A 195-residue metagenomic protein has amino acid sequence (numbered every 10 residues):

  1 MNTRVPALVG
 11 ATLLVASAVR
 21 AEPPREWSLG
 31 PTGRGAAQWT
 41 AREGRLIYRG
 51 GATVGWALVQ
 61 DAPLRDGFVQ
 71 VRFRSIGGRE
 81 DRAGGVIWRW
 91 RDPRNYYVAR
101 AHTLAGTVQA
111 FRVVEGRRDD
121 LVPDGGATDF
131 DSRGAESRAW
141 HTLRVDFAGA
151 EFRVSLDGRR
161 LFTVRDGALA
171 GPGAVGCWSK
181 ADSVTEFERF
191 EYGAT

Functional and structural regions predicted by a protein language model:
M1-L8: Bacterial N-terminal signal peptides that target proteins for export
A21-A36, E188: Extracellular carbohydrate-recognition regions
A37-G55: Short carbohydrate-recognition loop motifs
G51-G116: Secretory/extracellular carbohydrate-interaction modules and structurally similar beta-sandwich "look-alikes"
V69-V71, G134, R138-F147, F152-V154: Short tryptophan-centered beta-strand motifs in secreted/extracellular beta-sheet-rich domains of glycan-recognition
R117-T142: Short, aromatic/His-centered strand-loop micro-motif at the edge of beta-sheets
S155-A174: Short, solvent-exposed beta-strand-to-loop segments that form ligand-recognition rims of beta-rich domains
A170-T195: Ligand-recognition surfaces built from glycine- and aromatic
